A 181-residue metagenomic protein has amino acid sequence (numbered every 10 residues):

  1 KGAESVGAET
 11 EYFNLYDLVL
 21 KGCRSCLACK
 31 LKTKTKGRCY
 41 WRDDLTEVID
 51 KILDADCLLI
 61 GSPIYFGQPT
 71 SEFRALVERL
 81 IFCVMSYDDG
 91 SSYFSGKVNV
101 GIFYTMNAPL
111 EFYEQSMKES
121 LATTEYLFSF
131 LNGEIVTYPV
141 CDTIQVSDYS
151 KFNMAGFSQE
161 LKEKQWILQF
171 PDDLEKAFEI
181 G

Functional and structural regions predicted by a protein language model:
K1-D89, M154-G181: N-terminal beta1-alpha1-beta2 submodule of the flavodoxin-like/Rossmannoid cofactor-binding fold
D17, N107-A108, D142: Short, glycine/serine-rich, charged loops/turns that create anion-binding and catalytic segments at active sites
C23-C26, E114-Q115, S147-F152: Short aromatic-enriched loop/helix-cap "lid" or pocket-rim segments at secondary-structure transitions that line
T46-D50, V98, S147-K151: Membrane-targeting and insertion segments and their boundary/processing signals
G67-P69, L110-E111, V146-S147: Short catalytic/ligand-binding loop motif for oxyanion handling, primarily in non-cytosolic enzymes, centered on
S71-E72, M85-Y138: Short, glycine-/small-residue-rich phosphate/pyrophosphate-handling segment
V136-S147: Beta-strand-loop-alpha "switch" segments that mediate conformational coupling across diverse proteins
